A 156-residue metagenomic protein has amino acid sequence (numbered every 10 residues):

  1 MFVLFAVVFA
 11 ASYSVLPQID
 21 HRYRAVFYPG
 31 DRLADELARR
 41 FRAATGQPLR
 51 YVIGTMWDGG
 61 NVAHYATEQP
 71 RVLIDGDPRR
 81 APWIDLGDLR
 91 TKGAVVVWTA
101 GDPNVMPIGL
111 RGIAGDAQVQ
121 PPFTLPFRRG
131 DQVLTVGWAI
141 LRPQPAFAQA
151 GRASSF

Functional and structural regions predicted by a protein language model:
M1-L49, T55-V72, D77-R80, V97-N104 (+2 more regions): Membrane-proximal, lumen/periplasm-facing interface regions of secretory-pathway glyco- and lipid-modifying enzymes
P78-D88: A short, acidic, amphipathic alpha-helical segment used as a generic capping/interface helix at domain edges
T91: Single-stranded nucleic-acid nicking/binding segments centered on His-rich, glycine/basic loops
